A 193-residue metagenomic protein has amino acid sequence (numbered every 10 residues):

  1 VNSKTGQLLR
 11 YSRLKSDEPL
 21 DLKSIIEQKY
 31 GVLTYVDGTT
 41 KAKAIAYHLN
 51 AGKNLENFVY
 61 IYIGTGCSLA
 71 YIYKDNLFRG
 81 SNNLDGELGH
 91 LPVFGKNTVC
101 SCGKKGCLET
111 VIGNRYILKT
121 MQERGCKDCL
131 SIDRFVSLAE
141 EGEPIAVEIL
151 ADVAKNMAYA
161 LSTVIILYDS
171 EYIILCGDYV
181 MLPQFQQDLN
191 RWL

Functional and structural regions predicted by a protein language model:
V1-N57, Q184-L193: Glycine-rich phosphate-binding loop and adjoining helix at the ATP-binding site of ATP-dependent phosphoryl-transfer
G6-Q7, D75, G142: Detector for glycine-centered tight turns/loop "hinges" at secondary-structure junctions
D21-K23, I45-Y47, G86-L88, Y159-S162: A generic local structural motif
K29-V32, A51-N54, G95-V99, K104 (+1 more regions): ATP-binding/phosphotransfer module of carbohydrate and carboxylate kinases, centering on a glycine-rich
G38, I63-T65, N114, G177-D178: Short secondary-structure boundary segments
Y47-H48, Y73, S81, G113 (+1 more regions): Short, well-ordered secondary-structure micro-motifs
N54-V111: Glycine-rich phosphate-binding loop of actin/hexokinase-like ATP-binding domains
